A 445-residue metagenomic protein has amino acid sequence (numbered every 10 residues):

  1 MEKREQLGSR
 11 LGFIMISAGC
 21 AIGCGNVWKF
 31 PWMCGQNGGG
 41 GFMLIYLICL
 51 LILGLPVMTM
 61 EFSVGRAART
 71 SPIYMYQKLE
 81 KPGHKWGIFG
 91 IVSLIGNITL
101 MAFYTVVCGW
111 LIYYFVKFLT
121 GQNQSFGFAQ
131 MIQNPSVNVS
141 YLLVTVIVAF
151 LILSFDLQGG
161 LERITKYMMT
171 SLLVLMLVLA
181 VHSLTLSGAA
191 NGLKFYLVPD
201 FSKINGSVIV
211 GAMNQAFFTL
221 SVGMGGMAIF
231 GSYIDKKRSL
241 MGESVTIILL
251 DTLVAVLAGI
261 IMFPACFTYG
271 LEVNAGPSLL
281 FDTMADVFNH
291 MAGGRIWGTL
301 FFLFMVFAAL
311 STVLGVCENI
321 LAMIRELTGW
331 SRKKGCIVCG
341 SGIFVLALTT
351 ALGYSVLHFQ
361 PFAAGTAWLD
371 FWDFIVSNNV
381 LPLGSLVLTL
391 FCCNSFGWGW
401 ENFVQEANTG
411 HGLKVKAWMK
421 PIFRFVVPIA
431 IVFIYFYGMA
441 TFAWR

Functional and structural regions predicted by a protein language model:
M1-K29, V57-F62, R66-L79, G83-I88 (+2 more regions): Membrane-interface "cap" regions at the ends of multi-pass membrane proteins
E2-K3, L7, L11, E162 (+3 more regions): Membrane-embedded translocation segments of transport machinery
R4-E5, W32-N37, A67-V92, T105-G160 (+5 more regions): Inter-helical loop and helix-membrane interface segments of multi-pass membrane transporters/permeases
Q6, G12-I14, C20, P135-S140 (+5 more regions): Loop-to-transmembrane helix boundary motifs in multi-pass membrane proteins
G54-S71, Q77, W86-F128, V306-R325 (+3 more regions): Hydrophobic transmembrane alpha-helices that form the core helical bundles of multi-pass secondary transporters
C108-Q133, I234-K237, G242, T246-V254 (+5 more regions): Helix-loop-helix connectors at the membrane interface of multi-pass transporters/channels
V139, P361-F362, A367-C392, K414-R445: A generic transmembrane alpha-helix motif of multi-pass inner-membrane proteins
L310-G315, C336-Y354, D370-Q405: Hydrophobic alpha-helical segments of multi-pass membrane transport proteins
